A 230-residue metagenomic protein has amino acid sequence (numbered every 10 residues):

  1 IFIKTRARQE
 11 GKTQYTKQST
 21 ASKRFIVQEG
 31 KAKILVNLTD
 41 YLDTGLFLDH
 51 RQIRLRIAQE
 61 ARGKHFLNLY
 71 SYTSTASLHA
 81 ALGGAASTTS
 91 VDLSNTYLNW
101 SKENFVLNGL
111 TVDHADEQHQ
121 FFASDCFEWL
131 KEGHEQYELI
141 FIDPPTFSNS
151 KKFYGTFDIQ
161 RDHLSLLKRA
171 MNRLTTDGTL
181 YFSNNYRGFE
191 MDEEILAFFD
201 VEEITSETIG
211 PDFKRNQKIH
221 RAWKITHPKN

Functional and structural regions predicted by a protein language model:
I1-F47, L55: Non-catalytic substrate-recognition/targeting regions of SAM-dependent transferases
G63-Y72: Conserved class I S-adenosyl-L-methionine
T73-A86: Conserved SAM-binding loop of SAM-dependent methyltransferases across substrates and taxa, primarily the Class I
S87-D92: Conserved SAM-binding motif I beta-strand of class I
L93-F141: S-adenosyl-L-methionine
Y97, A123, L139-R169: Mobile active-site "lid"/loop adjacent to the S-adenosyl-L-methionine
S165, G178-N230: C-terminal catalytic and target-recognition region of SAM-dependent MTase-like enzymes, primarily methyltransferases
L174-T175: Helix-to-beta-strand junctions that scaffold the AdoMet/dcAdoMet cofactor pocket in Class I SAM-dependent enzymes
